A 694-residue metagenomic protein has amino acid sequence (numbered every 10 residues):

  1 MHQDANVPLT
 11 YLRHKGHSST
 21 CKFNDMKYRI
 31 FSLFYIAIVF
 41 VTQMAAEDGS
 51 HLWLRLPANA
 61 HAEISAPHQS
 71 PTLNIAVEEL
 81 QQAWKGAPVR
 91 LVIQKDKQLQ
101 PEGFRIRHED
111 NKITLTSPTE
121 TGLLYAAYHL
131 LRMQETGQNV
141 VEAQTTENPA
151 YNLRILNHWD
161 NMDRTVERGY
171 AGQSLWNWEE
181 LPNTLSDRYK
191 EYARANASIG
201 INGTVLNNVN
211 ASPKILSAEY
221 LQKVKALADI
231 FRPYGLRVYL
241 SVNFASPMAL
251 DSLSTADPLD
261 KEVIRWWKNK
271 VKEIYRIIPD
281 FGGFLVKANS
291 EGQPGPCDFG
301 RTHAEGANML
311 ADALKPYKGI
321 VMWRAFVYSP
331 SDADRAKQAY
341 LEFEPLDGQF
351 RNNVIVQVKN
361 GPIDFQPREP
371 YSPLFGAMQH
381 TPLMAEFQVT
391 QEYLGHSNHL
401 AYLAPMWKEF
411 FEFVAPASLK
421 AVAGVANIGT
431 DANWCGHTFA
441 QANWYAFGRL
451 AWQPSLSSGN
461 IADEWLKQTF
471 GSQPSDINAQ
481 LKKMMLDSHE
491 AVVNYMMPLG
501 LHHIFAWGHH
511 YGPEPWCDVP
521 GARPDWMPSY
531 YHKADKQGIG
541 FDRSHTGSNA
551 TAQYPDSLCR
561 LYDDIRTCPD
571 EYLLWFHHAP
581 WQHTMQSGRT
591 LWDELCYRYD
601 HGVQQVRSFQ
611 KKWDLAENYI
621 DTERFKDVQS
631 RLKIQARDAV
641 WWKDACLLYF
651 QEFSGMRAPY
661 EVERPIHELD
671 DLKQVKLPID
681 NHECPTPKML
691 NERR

Functional and structural regions predicted by a protein language model:
D4-V7, D25: Acidic, Ala/Val/Gly-enriched low-complexity intrinsically disordered segments
K27-I36: Sec-dependent signal peptide recognition, specifically the positively charged N-region followed immediately by
Y35-V39, M44-D110, P118, V140-E142: Acidic, contiguous N-terminal accessory segments
A76-E79, L99-G103, H108-K268, K272-G283 (+1 more regions): Feature activates predominantly on carbohydrate-active enzymes
E180, S252-D463, T469, P474: Catalytic-core regions of glycoside hydrolase
S418-R694: Catalytic domains of carbohydrate-active enzymes that cleave complex glycans
